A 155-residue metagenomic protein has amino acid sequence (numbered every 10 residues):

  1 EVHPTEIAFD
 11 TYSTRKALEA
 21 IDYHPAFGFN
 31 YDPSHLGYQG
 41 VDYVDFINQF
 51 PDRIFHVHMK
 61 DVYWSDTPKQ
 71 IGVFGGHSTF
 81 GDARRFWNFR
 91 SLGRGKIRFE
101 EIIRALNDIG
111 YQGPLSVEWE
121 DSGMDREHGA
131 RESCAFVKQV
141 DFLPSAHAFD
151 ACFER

Functional and structural regions predicted by a protein language model:
E1-K96, A148-F149: Acidic/histidine-rich catalytic cores of soluble enzymes
A17-A20, A105, F136-Q139: A generic secondary-structure signal
A20-A26, D108-Y111, D141-A146: Short helix-capping segments at alpha-helix termini
H56, G113-P114: Residues at the N-termini of beta-strands
R94-D108: A short, acidic, amphipathic alpha-helical segment used as a generic capping/interface helix at domain edges
I102, P114-L115: H/E-rich (His + Asp/Glu) clusters that bind or coordinate divalent metals
S116-R126: A short, acidic, flexible beta-alpha connecting loop/helix-capping segment that sits on the rim of active
R126-H147, F153: C-terminal helical cap(s) of enzyme catalytic domains, especially alpha/beta-barrels
